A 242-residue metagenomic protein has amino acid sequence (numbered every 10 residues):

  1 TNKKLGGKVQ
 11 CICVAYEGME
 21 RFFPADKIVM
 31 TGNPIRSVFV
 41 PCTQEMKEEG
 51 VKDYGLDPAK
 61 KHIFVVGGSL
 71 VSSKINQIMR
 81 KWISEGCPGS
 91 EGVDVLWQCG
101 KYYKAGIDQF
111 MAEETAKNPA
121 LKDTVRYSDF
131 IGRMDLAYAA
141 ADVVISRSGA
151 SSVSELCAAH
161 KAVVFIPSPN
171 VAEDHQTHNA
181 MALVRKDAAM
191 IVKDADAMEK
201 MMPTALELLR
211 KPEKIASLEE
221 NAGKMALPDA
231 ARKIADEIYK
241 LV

Functional and structural regions predicted by a protein language model:
T1-E48, Y54-P58: Active-site-proximal region of nucleotide-activated glycan assembly enzymes, centered on histidine/acidic-rich loops
Q10-C11, K27, L136, V143 (+2 more regions): Well-ordered beta-strand positions
E45-K52, L56-V144, T177-A180, R185 (+1 more regions): Donor-nucleotide binding loops and adjacent catalytic segments primarily of GT-B fold Leloir glycosyltransferases
I83, A205, L209-E213, I238-V242: Short, hydrophobic alpha-helical segments
M134-Q176: A donor-sugar binding/catalytic signature common to diverse glycosyltransferases and related nucleotide-sugar
M190-D196, L208-P212: Conserved acidic donor-binding segment of nucleotide-sugar-dependent glycosyltransferases
K214-P228: A short, well-ordered alpha-helix in the C-terminal region of glycosyltransferases
L227-V242: C-terminal alpha-helical cap of glycosyltransferases
